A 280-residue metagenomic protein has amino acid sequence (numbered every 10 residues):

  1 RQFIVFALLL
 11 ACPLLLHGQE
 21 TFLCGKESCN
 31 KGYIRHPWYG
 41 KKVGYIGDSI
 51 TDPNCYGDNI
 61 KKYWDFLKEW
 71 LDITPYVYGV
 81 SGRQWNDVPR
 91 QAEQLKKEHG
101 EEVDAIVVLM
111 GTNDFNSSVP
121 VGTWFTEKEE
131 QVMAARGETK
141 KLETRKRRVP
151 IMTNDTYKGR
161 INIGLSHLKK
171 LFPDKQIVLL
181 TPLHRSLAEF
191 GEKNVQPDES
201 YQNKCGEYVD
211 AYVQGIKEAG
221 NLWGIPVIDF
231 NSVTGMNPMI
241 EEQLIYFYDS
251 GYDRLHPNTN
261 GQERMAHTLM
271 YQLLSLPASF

Functional and structural regions predicted by a protein language model:
R1-A7: Sec-dependent signal peptide recognition, specifically the positively charged N-region followed immediately by
V5, P37-Y39, F247-D249: Short hydrophobic "helix-edge" motifs at membrane interfaces and signal-peptide entry regions
L8-H17: Hydrophobic h-region of N-terminal signal peptides that target proteins for export in Gram-negative bacteria
G18-S81, P89-E101, I106, E241-E242: Serine-esterase "nucleophile elbow" of acetyl-processing enzymes
P53, Q84-D87, D114-S118: Short active-site-adjacent helix-start/loop capping segments
D58, G82, N86, D155-G159: Conserved phosphate-coordination/catalytic loops
W70, Q91-F280: Alpha-helical cap/lid subdomain in secreted, periplasmic, or secretory-pathway luminal O-acyl-processing enzymes
P75-R83, L180, F230: Surface-exposed patches in mature extracellular/periplasmic domains of secreted proteins
